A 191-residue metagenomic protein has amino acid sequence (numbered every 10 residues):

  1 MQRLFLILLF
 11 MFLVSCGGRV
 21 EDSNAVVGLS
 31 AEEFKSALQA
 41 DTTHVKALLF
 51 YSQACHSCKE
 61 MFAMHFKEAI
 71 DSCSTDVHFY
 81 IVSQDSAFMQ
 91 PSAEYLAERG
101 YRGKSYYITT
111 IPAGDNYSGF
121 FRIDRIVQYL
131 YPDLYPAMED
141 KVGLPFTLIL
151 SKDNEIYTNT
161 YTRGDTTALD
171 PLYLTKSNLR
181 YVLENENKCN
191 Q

Functional and structural regions predicted by a protein language model:
F12-S15: C-terminal motif of bacterial Sec signal peptides marking the signal peptidase cleavage site
G17-V20: Bacterial signal peptide processing site
S23-A47, D71: A short beta-strand-turn-helix
Q39-H56, F62: Short active-site neighborhood of thiol/selenol oxidoreductases, capturing the structured segment around
E60-Y117: Structural microenvironment flanking redox-active thiols in thiol-disulfide oxidoreductases
Y101-T109, F121-L148: Structural micro-motif
D133-Q191: Thiol-/selenol-based redox modules, centered on thioredoxin-like and closely related oxidoreductase domains
